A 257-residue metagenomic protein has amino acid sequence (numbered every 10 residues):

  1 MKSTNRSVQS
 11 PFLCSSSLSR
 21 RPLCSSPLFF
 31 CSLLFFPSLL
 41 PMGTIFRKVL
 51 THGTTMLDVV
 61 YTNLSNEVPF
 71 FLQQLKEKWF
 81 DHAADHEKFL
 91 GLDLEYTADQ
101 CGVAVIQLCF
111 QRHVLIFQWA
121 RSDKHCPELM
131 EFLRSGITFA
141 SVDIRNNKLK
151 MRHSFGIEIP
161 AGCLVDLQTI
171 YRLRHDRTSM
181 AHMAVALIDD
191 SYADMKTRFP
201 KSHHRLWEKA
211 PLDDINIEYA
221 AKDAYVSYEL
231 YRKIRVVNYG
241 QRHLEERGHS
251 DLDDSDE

Functional and structural regions predicted by a protein language model:
M1-K2, L13, L39, S135: Low-complexity intrinsically disordered segments
K2, R6, F35-L90, S122 (+5 more regions): N-terminal accessory regions of nucleic-acid-interacting proteins
R6, R20-R21, C31: Basic polycationic patches enriched in arginine
D58-Q73, H86-L90, Y96-K233: Conserved DEDDh/DEDDy metal-dependent 3′-5′ exonuclease domain
